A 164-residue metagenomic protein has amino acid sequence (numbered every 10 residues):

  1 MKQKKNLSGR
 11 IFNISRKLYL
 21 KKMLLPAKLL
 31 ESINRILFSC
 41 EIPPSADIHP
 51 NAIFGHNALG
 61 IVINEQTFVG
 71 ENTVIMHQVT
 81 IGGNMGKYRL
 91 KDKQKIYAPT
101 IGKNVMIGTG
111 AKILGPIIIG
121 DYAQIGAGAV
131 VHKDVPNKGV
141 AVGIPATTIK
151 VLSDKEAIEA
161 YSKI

Functional and structural regions predicted by a protein language model:
M1-S39, A146-I149, S153-I164: Terminal amphipathic alpha-helical/low-complexity segments used for targeting or macromolecular assembly
F38, P43-P44, H49-P50, G55-H56 (+12 more regions): Left-handed beta-helix
M85-G86, I117, L152-S153: Conserved catalytic-core motifs of eukaryotic protein kinase domains, centered on the activation segment
R89-Y97: Regulatory activation segment
D92, A123, A141, I158-E159: Glycine-rich, phosphate-binding/catalytic loops in enzymes
